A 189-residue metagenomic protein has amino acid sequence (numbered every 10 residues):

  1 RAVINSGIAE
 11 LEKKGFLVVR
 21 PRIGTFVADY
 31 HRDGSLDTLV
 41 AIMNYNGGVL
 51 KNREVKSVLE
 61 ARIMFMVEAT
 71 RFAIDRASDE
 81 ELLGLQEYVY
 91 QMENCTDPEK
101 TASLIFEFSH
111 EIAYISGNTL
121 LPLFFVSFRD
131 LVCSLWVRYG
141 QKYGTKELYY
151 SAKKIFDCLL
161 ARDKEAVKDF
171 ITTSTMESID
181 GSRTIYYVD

Functional and structural regions predicted by a protein language model:
R1-M64: Short linear motifs at protein or domain termini
V40-A41, G48-L50, L135-V137, T145 (+1 more regions): Short, surface-exposed linear patches
V58-R138, E147-A152, A166-G181: Conserved amphipathic alpha-helical segments that form helical-bundle/coiled-coil interaction surfaces
Y187-D189: …primarily DNA-binding HTH/wHTH and HhH modules…
